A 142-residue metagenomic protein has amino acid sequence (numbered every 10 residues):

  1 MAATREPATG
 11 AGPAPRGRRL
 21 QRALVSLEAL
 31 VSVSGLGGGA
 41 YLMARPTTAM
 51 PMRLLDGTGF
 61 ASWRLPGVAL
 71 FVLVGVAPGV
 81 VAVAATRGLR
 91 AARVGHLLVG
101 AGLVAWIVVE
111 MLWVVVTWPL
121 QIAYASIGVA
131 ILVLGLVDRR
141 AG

Functional and structural regions predicted by a protein language model:
A2-G142: Topology signature of small-to-medium multi-pass alpha-helical membrane proteins
